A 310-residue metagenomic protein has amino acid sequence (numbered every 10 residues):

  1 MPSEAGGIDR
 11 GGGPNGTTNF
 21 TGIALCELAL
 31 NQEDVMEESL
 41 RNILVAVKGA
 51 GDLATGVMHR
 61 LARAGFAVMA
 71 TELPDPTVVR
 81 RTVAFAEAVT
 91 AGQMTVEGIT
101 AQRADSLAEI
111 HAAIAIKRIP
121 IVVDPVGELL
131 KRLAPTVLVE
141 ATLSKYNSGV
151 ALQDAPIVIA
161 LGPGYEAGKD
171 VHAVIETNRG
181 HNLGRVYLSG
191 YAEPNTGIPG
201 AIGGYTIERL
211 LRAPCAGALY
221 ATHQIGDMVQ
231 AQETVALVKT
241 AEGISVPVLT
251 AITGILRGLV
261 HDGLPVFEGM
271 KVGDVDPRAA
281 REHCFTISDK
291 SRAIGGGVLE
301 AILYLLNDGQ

Functional and structural regions predicted by a protein language model:
E37-Q310: Well-ordered secondary-structure scaffolds
